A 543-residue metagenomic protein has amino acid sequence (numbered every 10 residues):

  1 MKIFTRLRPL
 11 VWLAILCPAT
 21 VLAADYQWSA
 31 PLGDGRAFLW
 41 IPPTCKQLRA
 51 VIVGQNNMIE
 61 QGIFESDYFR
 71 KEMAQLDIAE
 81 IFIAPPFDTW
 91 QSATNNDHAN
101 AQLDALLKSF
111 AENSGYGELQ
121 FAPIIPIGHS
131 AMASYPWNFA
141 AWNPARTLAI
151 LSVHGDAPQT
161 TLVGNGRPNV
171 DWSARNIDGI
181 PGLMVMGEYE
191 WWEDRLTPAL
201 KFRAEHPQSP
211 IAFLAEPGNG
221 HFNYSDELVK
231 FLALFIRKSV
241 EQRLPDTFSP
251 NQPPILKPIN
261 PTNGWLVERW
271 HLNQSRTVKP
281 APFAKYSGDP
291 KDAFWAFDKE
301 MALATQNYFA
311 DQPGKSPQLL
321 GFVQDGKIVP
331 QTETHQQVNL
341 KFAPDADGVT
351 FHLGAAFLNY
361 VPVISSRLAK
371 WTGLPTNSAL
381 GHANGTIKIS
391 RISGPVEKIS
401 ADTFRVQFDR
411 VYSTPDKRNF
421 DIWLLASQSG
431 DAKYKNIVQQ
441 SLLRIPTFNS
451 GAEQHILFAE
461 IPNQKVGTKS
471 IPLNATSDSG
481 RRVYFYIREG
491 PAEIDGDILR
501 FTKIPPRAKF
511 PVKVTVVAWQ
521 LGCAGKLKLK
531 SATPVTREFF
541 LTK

Functional and structural regions predicted by a protein language model:
M1-W12: Bacterial N-terminal signal peptides that target proteins for export
V21-V51, H98, I124-T147, L151 (+6 more regions): A domain-start/cap signature at the N-terminus of enzymes
C45-S92, T160, W192-D194: Short substrate-entry loop that stabilizes the transition state in hydrolases
V51-Q55, A79-A84, P123-G128, L148-H154 (+2 more regions): Structural recognition of the beta-strand scaffold that forms the well-ordered cores of secreted hydrolase catalytic
A93-E118: Alpha/beta-hydrolase active-site loop
A149-V229: The feature captures the conserved acid-bearing segment of alpha/beta-hydrolase catalytic domains
S209, P217-V361: Alpha/beta-hydrolase-fold serine-hydrolase catalytic core, especially in secreted/extracellular enzymes
P317-K543: Solvent-exposed beta-strand/loop surfaces, strongest in extracytoplasmic domains of secreted and cell-surface proteins
